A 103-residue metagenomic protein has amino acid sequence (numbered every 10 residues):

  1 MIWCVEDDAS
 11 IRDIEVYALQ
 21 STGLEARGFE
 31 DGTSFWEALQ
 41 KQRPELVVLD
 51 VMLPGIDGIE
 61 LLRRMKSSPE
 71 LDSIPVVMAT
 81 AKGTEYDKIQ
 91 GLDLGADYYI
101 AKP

Functional and structural regions predicted by a protein language model:
M1-S10, E15-L19, V47: Conserved acidic segment of CheY-like receiver
R12, P54, R63, D72 (+1 more regions): The feature encodes the CheY-like receiver
E25, V51-M52, V77, K82: The short loop immediately C-terminal to the conserved phospho-acceptor aspartate in CheY-like receiver
G28-L46: Acidic, metal-coordinating helix/loop segments flanking the phosphotransfer/catalytic sites of two-component signaling
R43-E45, E70-P75: His-Asp phosphorelay/catalytic-motif detector in bacterial-type signaling
K102-P103: A Lys-centered signature of the CheY-like receiver
